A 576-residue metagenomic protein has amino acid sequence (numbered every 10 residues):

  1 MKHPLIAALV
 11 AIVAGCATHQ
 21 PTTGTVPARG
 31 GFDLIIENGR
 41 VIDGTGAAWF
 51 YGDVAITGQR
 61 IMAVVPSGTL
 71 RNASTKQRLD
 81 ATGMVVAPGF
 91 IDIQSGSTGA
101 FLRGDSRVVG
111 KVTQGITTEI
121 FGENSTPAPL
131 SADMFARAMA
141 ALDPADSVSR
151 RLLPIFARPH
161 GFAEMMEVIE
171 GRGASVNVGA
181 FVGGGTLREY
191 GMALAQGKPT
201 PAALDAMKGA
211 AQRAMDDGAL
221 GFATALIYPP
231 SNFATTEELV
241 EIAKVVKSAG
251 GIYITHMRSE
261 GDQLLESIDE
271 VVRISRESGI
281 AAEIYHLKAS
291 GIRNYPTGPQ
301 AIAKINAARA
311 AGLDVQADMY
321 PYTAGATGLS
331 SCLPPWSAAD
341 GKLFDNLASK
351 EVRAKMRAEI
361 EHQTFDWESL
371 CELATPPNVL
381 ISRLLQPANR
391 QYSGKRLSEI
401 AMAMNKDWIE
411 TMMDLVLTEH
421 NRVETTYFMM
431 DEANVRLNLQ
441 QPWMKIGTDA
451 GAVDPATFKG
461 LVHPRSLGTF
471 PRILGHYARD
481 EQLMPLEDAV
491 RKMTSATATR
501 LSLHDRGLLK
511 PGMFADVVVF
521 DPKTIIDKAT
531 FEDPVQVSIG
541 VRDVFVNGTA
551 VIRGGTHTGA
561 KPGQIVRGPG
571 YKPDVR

Functional and structural regions predicted by a protein language model:
Q20-I35, V41-G89, D105: Histidine-rich, glycine-flanked metal-binding segment
G39, S349, L437-W443, T448-D449 (+1 more regions): C-terminal cap of metal-dependent C-N hydrolases
V41-D53, V423-M429, N434-V435, E481-V490 (+1 more regions): Acidic, glycine-enriched loop/beta-strand segments at the rims of small-molecule binding/catalytic pockets
M84-V85, F90-I91, R103-L220, R309 (+1 more regions): Divalent-metal coordination cores built from histidine and acidic residues
G89-A100, Y253-S259: Histidine-centered catalytic micro-motifs
M165-P201, D205-P229, A243, R273-R276 (+2 more regions): Active-site neighborhoods of metal-dependent hydrolases
R213-V271: Divalent metal-binding pocket/active-site signature
